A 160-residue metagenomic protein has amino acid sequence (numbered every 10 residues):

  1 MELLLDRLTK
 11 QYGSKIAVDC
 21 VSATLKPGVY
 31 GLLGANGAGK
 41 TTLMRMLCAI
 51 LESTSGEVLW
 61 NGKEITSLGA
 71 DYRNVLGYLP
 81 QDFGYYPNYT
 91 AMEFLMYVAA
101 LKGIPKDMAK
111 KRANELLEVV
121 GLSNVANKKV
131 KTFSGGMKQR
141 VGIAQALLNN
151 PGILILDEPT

Functional and structural regions predicted by a protein language model:
L3, A17-V18, R73: Conserved structural motif at the start of ABC-family nucleotide-binding domains
C48: Helix-to-loop junction immediately C-terminal to a conserved catalytic motif
G56-Y72: Conserved ABC transporter NBD signature motif
M96, A100, D107-V125: Conserved ABC ATPase "signature" region
K129-F133: Conserved ABC ATPase signature
N150: Conserved catalytic motifs of ABC-family nucleotide-binding domains
L154-D157: Catalytic Walker B motif of ABC-type/P-loop ATPase nucleotide-binding domains
